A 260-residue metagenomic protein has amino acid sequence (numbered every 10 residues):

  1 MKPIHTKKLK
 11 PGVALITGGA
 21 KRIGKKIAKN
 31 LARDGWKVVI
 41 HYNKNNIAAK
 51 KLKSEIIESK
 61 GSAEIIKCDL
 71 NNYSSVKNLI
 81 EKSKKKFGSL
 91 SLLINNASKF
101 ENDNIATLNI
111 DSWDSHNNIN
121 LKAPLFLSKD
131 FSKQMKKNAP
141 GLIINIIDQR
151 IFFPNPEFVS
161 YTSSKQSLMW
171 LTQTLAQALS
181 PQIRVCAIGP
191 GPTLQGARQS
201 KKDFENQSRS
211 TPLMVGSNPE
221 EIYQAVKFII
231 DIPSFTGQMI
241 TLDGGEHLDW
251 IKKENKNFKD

Functional and structural regions predicted by a protein language model:
P11-G12, G61-S62, S89-L90, M135-D148 (+2 more regions): Active-site loop of short-chain dehydrogenase/reductase
V13, A20-R22: Conserved glycine-rich cofactor-binding loop
L31, M169, L179-T193, F235-L242: Conserved Rossmann-fold SDR core element
W36-K51: Conserved glycine-rich Rossmann-like NAD(P)H-binding loop of the short-chain dehydrogenase/reductase
N104-I105, S112-N117, Q207: Substrate-binding pocket helix/loop in short-chain dehydrogenase/reductase
L142-S180, P192: Catalytic loop of short-chain dehydrogenase/reductase
P219-L242, H247, E254: C-terminal substrate-recognition "lid" of short-chain dehydrogenase/reductases
